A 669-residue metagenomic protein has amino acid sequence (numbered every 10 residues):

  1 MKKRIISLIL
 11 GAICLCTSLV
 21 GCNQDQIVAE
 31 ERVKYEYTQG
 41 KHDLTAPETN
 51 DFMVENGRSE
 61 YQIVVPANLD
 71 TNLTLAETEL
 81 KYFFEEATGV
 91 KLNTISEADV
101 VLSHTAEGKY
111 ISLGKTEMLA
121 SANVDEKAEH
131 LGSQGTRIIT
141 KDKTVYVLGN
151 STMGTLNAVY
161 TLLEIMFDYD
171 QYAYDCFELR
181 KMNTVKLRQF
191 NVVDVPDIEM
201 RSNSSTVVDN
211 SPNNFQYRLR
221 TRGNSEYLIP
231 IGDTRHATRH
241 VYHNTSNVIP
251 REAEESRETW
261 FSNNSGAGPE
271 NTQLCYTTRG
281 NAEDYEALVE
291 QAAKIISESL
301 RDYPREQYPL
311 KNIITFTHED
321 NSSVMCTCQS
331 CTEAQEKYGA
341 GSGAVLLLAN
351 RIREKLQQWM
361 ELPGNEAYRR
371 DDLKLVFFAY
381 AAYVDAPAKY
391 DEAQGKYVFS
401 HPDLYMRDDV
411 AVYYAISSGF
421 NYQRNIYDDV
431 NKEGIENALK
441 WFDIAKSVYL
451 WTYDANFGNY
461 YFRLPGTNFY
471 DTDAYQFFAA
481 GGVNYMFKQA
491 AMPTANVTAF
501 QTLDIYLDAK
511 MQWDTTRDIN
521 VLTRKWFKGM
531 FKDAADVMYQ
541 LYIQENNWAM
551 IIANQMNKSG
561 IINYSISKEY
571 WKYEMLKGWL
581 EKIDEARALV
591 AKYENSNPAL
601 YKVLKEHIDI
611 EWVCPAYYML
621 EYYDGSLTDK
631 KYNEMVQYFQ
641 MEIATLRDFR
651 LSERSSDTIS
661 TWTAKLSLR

Functional and structural regions predicted by a protein language model:
I13-L19: Hydrophobic core
C22-R137, R180-N191: Acidic, contiguous N-terminal accessory segments
N68, A76-E79, F83, A128-G339 (+4 more regions): Feature activates predominantly on carbohydrate-active enzymes
F84, S151, A292, V412 (+2 more regions): Conserved, mostly hydrophobic/aromatic
Q273-C275, G280-E290, S297-E298, Y303-R305 (+2 more regions): Structured mid-domain segments that build the active-site/substrate or prosthetic-cofactor binding neighborhood
A349-Y390, V448-F457, M486-Q489: Aromatic-lined carbohydrate-recognition surfaces of secreted/lumenal glycan-active proteins
L375-S417, F462-T467, V497-D504: Substrate-binding cleft/loops of secretory-pathway carbohydrate-active enzymes
D508-R669: Catalytic domains of carbohydrate-active enzymes that cleave complex glycans
